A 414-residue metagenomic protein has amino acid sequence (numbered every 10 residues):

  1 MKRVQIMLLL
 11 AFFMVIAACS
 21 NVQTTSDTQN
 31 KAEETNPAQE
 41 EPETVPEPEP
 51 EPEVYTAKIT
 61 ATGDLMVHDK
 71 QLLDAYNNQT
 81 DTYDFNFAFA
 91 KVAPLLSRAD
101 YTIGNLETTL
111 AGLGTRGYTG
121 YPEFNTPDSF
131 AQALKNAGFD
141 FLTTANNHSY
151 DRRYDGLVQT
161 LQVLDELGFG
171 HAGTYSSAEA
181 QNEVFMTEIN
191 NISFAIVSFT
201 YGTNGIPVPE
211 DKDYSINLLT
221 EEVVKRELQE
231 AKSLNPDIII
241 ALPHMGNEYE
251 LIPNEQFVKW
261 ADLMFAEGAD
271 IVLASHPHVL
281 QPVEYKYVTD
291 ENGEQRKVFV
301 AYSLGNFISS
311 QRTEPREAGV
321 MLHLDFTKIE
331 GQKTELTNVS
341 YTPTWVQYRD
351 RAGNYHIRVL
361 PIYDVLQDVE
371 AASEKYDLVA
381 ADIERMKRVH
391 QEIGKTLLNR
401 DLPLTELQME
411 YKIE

Functional and structural regions predicted by a protein language model:
M1-T24: Sec-dependent N-terminal signal peptides of Gram-positive bacterial secreted proteins and lipoproteins
C19-E414: Acidic, metal/ion-coordinating pockets
